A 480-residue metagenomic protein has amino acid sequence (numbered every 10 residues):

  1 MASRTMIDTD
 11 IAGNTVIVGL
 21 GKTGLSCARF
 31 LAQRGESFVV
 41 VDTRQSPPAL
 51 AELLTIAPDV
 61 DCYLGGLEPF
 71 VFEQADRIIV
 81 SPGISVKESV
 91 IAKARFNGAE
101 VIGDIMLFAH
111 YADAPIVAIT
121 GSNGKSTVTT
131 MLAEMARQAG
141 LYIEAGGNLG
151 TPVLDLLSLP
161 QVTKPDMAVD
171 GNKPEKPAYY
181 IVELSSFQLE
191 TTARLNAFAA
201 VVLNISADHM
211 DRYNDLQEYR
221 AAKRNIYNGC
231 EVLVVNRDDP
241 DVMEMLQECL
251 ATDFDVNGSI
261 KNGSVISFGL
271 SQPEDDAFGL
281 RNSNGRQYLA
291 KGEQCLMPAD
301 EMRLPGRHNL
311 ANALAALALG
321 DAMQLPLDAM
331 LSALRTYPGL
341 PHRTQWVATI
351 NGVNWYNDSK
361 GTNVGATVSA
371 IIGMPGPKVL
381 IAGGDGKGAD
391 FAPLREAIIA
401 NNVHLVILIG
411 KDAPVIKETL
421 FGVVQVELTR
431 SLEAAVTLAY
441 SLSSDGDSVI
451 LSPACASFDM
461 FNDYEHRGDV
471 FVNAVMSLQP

Functional and structural regions predicted by a protein language model:
M1-G103, L107, P305: N-terminal leader/targeting and accessory segments in enzymes
R4-N14, S26-R34, M297-V403, E418: Nucleotide phosphate-binding/pyrophosphate-handling subdomain across enzymes that bind or process nucleotide phosphates
G13, F30-A32, P69-E73, P82-R237 (+3 more regions): Phosphate-binding loop of NTP-binding sites
K22, S85, N123-T127, L310 (+2 more regions): Residue-level detector of alpha-helix initiation sites
S37-D42, E144-A145, I181, S267 (+1 more regions): Short beta-strand "acidic-cap" motif of Rossmann-like dinucleotide-binding folds
S37-R44, V234-R237, I381-A382, N402-K411: Short internal beta-strands
D42, L64-G66, G103-L107, G146 (+5 more regions): Beta-strand->loop->alpha-helix junctions that form or flank phosphate-binding loops in nucleotide-handling enzymes
L50-D59, A392-D447: C-terminal helical cap/extension that packs against the catalytic core of soluble nucleotide-cofactor enzymes
